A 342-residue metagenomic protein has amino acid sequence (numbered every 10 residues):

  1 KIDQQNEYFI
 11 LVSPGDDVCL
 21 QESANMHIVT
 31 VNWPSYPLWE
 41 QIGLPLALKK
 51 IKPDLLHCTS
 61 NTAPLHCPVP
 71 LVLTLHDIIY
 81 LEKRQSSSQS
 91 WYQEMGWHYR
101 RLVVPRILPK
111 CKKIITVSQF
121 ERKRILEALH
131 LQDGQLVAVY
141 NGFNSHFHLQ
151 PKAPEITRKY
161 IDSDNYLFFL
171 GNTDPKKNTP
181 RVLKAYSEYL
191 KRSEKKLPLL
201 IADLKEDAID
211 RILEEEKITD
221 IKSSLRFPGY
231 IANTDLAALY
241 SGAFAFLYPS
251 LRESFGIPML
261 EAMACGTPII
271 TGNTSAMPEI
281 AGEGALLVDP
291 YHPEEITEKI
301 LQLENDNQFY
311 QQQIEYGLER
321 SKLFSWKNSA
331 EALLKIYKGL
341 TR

Functional and structural regions predicted by a protein language model:
K1-R342: Carbohydrate transferase catalytic cores enriched for Leloir-type hexosyltransferases
